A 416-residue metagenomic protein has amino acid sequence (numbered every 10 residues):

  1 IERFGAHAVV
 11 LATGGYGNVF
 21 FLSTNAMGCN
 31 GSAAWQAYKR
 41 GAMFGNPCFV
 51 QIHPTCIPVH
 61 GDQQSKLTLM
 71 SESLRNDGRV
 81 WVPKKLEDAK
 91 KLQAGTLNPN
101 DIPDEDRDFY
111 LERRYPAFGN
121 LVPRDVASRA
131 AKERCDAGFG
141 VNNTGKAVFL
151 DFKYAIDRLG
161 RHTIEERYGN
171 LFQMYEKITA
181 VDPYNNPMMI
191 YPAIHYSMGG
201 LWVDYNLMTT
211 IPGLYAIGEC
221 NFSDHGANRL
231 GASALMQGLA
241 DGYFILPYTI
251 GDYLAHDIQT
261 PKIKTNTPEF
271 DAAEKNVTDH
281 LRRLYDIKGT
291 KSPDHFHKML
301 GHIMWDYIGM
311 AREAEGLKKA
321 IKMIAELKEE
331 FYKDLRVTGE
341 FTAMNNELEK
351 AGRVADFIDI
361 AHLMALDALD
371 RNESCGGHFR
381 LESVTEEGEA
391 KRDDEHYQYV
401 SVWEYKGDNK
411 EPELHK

Functional and structural regions predicted by a protein language model:
I1-A8, T210: Core beta-strand elements of the Rossmann-like FAD/NAD(P) dinucleotide-binding domain in flavoenzyme oxidoreductases
A8-Q63, L67, H225-Y248: Glycine-rich loop(s) and the adjacent beta-strand/alpha-helix scaffold that form part
Q36, M43-K177, Y248-G251: An anion/pyrophosphate-binding glycine-rich loop and adjacent beta-alpha core in soluble alpha-beta enzymes
Q51-H60, M189-S197, I258-H280, G377-E389: A glycine-rich phosphate-binding loop feature that marks nucleotide/adenosyl-phosphate handling sites
R107, F222, L235-F244, A368-S383: Conserved phosphate/anionic-ligand binding catalytic regions in large, soluble enzymes, centered on
I194-A216, C220-N221: FAD-binding beta-loop-beta segment adjacent to the flavin cofactor pocket
D252-A343: Long, amphipathic alpha-helical stalk/connector segments used for oligomerization, subunit docking, or mechanical
E330-K416: C-terminal amphipathic alpha-helical interaction region
